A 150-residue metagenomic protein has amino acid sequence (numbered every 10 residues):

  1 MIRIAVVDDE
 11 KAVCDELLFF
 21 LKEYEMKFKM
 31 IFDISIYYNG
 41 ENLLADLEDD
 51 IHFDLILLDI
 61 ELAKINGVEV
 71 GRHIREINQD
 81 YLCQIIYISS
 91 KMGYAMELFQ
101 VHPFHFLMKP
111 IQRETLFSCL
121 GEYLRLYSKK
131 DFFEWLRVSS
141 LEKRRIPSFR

Functional and structural regions predicted by a protein language model:
D8, L58-I60: Active-site residues of response regulator receiver
K11-S35: Two-component/phosphorelay signaling modules centered on CheY-like receiver
L18, I36-L55: Acidic, metal-coordinating helix/loop segments flanking the phosphotransfer/catalytic sites of two-component signaling
I36, L62-I65: Residue-level signal for the "D+5" position in two-component response regulator receiver
N39, N66-E69: Acidic catalytic/metal-coordinating carboxylates
V68-Y81: Short amphipathic alpha-helix used as the core "switch/output" element in two-component signaling
K109: A Lys-centered signature of the CheY-like receiver
S118-R150: Conserved binding/recognition cores within well-folded domains
